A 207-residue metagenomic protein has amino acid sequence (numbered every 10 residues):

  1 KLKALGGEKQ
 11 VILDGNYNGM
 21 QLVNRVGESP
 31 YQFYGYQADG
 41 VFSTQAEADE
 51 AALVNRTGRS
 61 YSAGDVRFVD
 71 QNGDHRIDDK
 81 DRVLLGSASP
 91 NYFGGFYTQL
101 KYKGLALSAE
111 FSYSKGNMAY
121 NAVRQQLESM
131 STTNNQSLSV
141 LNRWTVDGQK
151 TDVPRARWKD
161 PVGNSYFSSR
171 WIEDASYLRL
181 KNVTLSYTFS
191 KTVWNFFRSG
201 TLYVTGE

Functional and structural regions predicted by a protein language model:
K1-G35, F93-S129, V183, Y187-F189 (+1 more regions): Transmembrane beta-barrel strand/turn architecture of Gram-negative outer membrane proteins
K1-S87, E128: Conserved small-residue
G19, D81, A88, Y92 (+2 more regions): A near-ubiquitous, low-amplitude feature marking generic local secondary-structure context
G27, S89, T98-L100, S176 (+1 more regions): Sterically constrained small-residue positions within well-ordered secondary structures of folded domains
P30, G86-N91, R170-R179: Short sequence motifs at beta-strands and strand-loop junctions characteristic of Gram-negative outer-membrane
N55, S114-T205: Extracytoplasmic gating/loop element in the C-terminal half of outer-membrane beta-barrel translocons and assembly
K80-D81, E110, P154: Short linear motifs in exposed loops
